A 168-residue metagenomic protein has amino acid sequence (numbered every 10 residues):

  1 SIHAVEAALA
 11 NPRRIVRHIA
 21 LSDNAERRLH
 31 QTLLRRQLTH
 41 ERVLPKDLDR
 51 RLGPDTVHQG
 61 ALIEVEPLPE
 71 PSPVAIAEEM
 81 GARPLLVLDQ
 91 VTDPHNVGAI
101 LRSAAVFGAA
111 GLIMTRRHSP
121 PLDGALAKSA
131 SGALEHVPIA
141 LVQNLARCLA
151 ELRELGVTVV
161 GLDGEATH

Functional and structural regions predicted by a protein language model:
I2-E79: N-terminal positively charged helical leader segments and presequences
M80-T167: RNA substrate-binding interface of SAM-dependent RNA methyltransferases
